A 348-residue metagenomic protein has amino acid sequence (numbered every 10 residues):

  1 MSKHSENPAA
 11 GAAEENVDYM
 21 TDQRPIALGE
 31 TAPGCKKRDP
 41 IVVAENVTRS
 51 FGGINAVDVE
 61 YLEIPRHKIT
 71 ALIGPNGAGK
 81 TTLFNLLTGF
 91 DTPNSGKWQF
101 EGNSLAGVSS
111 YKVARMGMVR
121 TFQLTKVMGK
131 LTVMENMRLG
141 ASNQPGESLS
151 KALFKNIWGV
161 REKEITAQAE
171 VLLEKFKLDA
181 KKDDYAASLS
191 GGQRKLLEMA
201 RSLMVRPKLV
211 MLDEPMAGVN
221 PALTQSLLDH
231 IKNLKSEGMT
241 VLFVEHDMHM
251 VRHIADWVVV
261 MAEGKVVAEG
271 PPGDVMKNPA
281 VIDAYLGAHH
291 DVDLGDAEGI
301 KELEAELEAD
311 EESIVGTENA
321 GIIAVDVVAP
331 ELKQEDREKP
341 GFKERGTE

Functional and structural regions predicted by a protein language model:
M1-T48, H290-E348: ABC-family P-loop ATPase nucleotide-binding domain
T31-A32, L149-K181, D229-K232: Conserved ABC ATPase "signature" region
I73-P75: The feature captures the beta-strand-to-loop junction immediately N-terminal to the Walker
T88: Helix-to-loop junction immediately C-terminal to a conserved catalytic motif
V251-H253: A short, surface-exposed alpha-helical micro-motif characterized by mixed small hydrophobic and charged/polar residues
E269-G270: ABC ATPase "signature
